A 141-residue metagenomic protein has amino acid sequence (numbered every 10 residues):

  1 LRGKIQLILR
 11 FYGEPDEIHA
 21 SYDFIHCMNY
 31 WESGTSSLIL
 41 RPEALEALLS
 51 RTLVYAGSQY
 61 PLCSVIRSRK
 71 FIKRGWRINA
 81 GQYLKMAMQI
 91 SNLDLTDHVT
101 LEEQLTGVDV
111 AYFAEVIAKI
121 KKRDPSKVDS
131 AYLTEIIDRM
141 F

Functional and structural regions predicted by a protein language model:
L1-F141: Catalytic cores of the polymerase beta-like nucleotidyltransferase superfamily and closely associated nucleotide
